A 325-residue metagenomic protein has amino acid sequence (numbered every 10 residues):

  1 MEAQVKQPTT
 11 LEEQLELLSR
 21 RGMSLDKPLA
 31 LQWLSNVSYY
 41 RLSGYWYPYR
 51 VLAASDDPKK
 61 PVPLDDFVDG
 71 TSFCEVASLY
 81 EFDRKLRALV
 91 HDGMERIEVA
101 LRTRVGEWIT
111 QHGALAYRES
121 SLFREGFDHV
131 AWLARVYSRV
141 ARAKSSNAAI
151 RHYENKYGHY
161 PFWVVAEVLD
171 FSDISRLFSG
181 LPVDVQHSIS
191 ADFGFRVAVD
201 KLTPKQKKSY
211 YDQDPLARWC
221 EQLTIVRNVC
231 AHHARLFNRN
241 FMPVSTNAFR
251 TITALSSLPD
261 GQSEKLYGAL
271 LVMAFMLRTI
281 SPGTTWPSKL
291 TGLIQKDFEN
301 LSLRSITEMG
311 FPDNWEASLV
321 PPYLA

Functional and structural regions predicted by a protein language model:
M1-A325: Long, contiguous internal "core" modules enriched in hydrophobic/ aromatic residues
